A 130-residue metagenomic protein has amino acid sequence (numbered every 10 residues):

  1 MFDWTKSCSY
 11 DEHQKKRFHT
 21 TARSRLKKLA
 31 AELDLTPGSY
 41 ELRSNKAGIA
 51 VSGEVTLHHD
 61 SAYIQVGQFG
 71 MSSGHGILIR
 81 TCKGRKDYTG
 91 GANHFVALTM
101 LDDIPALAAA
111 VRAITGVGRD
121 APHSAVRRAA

Functional and structural regions predicted by a protein language model:
M1-D3, V117-A130: Short intrinsically disordered terminal tails
M1-H58, A125: Negatively charged, low-complexity tracts enriched in Asp/Glu with abundant Ser/Thr
T20, S24, L42-A50, L78-A92 (+2 more regions): Charge-dense, helix-prone N-terminal extensions
R23, K27-A30, P105-A108, R112-T115: Residue-level detector of alpha-helical secondary structure
H58-A113: Intrinsically disordered, low-complexity regulatory segments enriched in Ser/Thr/Pro and charged residues
